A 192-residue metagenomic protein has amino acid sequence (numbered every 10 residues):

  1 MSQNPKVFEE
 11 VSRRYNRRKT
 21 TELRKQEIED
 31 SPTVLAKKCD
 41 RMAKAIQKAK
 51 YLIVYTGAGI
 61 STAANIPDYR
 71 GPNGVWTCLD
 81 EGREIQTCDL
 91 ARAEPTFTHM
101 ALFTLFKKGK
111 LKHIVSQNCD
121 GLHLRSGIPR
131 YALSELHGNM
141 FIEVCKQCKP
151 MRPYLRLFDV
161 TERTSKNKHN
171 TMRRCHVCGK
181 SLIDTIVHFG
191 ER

Functional and structural regions predicted by a protein language model:
M1-R192: Conserved catalytic core of sirtuin-type NAD+-dependent deacylases
